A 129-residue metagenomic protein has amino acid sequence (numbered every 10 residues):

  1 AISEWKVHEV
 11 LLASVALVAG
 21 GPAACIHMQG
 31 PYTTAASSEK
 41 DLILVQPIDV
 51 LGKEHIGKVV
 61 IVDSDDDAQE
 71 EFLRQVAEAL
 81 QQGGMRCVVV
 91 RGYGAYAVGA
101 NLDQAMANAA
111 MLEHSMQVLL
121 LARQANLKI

Functional and structural regions predicted by a protein language model:
A1-I129: Glycine-rich flexible loops
